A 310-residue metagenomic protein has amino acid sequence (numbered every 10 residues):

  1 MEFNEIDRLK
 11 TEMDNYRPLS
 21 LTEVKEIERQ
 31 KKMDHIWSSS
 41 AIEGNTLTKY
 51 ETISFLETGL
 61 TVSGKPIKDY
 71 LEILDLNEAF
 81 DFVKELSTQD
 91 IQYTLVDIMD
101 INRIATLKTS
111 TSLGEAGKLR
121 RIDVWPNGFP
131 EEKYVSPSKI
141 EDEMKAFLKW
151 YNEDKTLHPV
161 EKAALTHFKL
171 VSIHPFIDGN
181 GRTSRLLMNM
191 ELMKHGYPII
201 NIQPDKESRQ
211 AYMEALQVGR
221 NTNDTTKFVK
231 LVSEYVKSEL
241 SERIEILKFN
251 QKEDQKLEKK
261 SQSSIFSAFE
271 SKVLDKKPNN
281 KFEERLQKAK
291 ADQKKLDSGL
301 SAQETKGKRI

Functional and structural regions predicted by a protein language model:
M1-I310: FIC/Doc superfamily catalytic core
